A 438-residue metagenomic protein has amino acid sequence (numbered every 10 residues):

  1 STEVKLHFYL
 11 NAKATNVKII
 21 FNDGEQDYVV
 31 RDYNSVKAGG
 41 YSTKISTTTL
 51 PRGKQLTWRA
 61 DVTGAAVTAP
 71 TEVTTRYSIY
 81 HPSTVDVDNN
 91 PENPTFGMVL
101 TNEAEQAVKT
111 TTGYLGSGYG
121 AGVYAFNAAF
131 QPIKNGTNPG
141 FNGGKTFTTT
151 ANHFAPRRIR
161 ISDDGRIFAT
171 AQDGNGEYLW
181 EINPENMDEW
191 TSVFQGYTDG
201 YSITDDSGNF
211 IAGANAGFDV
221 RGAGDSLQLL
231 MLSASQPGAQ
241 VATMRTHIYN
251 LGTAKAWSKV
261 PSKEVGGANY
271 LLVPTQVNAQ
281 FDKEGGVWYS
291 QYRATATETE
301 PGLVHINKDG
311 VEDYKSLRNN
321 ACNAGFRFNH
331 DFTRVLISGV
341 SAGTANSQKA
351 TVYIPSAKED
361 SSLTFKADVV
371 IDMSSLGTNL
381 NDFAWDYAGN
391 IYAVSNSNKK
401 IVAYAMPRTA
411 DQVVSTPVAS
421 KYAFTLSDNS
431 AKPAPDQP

Functional and structural regions predicted by a protein language model:
T2-L6: Structural beta-strand segments of beta-rich domains
A69-T75, G122-T149, E181-N183, D188-D205 (+5 more regions): Beta-propeller fold detector
T75-Y114, G118-Y119: Beta-strand-rich domains and repeat architectures in extracellular enzymes and scaffolds, especially beta-propellers
I79-D88, G144-R160, D199-A223, G267-F281 (+3 more regions): Repeated scaffold domains used in trafficking and secretory/extracellular systems, primarily beta-propellers
E92-T101, R166-T170, S226-L232, G286-S290 (+2 more regions): Conserved beta-propeller blade signature
A104-T110, Y114, D173-G176, S235-Q240 (+3 more regions): Short glycine/acidic-enriched loop and turn motifs that connect beta-strands
Y119-A125, E177-W180, Q240-H247, E300-V304 (+2 more regions): A short loop-to-beta-strand structural motif that recurs across blades of beta-propeller domains
N381-P438: Blade-level signature of beta-propeller repeat domains, shared across WD40, Kelch, NHL, RCC1 and BNR/Asp-box propellers
